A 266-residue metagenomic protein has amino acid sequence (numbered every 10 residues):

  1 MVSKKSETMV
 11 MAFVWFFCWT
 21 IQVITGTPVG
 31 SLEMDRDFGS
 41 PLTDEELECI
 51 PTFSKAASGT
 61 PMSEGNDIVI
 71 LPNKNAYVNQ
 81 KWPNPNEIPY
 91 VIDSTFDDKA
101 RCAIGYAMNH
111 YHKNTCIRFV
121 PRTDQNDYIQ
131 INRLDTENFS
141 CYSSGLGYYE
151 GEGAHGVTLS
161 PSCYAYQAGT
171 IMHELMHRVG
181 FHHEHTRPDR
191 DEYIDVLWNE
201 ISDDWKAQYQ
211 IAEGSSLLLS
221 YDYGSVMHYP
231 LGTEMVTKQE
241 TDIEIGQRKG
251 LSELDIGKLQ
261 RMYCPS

Functional and structural regions predicted by a protein language model:
V2-S266: Zinc-dependent metalloendopeptidases
